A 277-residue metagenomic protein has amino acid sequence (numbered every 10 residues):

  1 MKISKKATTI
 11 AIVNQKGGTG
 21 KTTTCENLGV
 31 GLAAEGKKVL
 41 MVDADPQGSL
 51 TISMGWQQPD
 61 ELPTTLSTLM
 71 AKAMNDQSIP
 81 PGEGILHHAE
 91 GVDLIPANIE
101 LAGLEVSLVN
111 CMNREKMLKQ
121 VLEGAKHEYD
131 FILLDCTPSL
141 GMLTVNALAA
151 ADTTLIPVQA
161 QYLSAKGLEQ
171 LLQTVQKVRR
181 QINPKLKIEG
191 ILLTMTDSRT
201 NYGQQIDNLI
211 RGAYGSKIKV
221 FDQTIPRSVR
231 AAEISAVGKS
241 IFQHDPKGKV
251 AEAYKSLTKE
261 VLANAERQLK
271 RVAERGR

Functional and structural regions predicted by a protein language model:
M1-R277: P-loop NTP-binding core
